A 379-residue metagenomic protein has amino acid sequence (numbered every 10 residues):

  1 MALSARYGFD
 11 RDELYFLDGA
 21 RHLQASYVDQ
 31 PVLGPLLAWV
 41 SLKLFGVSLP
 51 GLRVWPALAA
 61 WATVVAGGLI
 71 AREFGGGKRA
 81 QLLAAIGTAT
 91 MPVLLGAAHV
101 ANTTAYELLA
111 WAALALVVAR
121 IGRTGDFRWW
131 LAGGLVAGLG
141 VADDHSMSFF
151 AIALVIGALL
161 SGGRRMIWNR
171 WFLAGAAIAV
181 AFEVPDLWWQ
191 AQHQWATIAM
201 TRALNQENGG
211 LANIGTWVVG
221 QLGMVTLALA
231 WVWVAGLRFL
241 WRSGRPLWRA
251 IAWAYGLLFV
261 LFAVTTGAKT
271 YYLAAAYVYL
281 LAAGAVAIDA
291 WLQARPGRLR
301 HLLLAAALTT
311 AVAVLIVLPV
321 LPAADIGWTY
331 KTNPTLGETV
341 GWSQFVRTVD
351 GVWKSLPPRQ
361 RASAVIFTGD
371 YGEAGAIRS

Functional and structural regions predicted by a protein language model:
R6, R298-A362, G372-G375, S379: Membrane-proximal, lumen/periplasm-facing interface regions of secretory-pathway glyco- and lipid-modifying enzymes
V54-G75, A113, V117: Transmembrane-helix motifs of polytopic, lipid-linked glycan transferases
G67-T90, L109: Transmembrane-helix signature of polytopic, membrane-embedded enzymes that assemble or transfer cell-envelope glycans
R72, L114-W130, G236-S243: Membrane-interface transmembrane helices that cradle and orient dolichyl/undecaprenyl
A84-A89, A137, V141, V155: Short helix- or helix-capping micro-motifs that position conserved polar/aromatic residues at function-defining sites
V93, H99-Y106: Short acidic/glycine- and proline-prone juxtamembrane loop motifs at membrane-interface regions of multi-pass membrane
V117-G138, N169-L173, A177, W253: Short hydrophobic alpha-helices at membrane interfaces in multi-pass membrane enzymes
S148-R245, V317: Transmembrane-lumen/periplasm boundary regions of multi-pass, lipid-linked membrane glycan transferases
